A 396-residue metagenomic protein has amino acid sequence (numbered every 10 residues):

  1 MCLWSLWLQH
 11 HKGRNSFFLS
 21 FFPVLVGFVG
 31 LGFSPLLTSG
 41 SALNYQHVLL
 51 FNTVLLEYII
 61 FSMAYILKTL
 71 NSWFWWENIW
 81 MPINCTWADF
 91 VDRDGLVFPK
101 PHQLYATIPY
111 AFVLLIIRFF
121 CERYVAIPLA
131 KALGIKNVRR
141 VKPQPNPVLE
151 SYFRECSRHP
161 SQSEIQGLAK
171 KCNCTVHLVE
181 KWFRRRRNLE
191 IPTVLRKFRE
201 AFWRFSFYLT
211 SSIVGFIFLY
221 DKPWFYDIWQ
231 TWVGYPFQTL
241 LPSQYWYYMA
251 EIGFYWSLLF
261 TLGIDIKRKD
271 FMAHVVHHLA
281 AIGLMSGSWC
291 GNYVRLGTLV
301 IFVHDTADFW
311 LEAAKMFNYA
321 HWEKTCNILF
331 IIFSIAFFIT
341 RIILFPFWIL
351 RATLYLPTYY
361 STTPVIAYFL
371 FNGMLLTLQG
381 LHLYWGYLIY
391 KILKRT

Functional and structural regions predicted by a protein language model:
M1-I59: Intrinsically disordered, low-complexity basic segments at termini and long loops, enriched in Pro/Gly and/or Arg/Ser
C2-L3, G13, N44-V294, K315-F337 (+2 more regions): Membrane-helix and juxtamembrane interface regions of eukaryotic multi-pass membrane proteins
G297: Catalytic cores of histone-lysine modification enzymes
V303-E312: Alpha-helical transmembrane segments and their membrane-interface exit regions
